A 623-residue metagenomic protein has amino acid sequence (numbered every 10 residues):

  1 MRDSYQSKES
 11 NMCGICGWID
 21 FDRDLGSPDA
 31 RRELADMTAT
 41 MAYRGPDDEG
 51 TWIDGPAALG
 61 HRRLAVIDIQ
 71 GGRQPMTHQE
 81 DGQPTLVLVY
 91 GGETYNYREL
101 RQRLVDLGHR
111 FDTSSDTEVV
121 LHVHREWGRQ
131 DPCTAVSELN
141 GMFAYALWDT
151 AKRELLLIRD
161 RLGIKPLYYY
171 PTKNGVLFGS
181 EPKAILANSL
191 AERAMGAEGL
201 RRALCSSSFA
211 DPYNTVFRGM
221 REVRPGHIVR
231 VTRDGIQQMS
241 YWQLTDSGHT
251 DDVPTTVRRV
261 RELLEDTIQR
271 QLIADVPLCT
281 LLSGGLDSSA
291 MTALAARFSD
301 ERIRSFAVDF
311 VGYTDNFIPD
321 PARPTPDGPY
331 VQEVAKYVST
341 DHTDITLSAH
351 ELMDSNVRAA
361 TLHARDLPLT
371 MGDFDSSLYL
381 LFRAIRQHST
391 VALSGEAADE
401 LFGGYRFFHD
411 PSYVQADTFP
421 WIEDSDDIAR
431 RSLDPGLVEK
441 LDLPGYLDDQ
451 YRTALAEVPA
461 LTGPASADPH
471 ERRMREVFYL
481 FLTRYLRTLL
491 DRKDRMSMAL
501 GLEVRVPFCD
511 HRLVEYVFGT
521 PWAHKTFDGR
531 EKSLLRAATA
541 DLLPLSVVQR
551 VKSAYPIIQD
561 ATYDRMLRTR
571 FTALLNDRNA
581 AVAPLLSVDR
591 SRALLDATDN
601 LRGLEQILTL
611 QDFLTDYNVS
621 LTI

Functional and structural regions predicted by a protein language model:
R2-S10, C16-R32, D81-G82, R103-D106 (+10 more regions): ATP-dependent adenylate-handling active sites, centered on carboxylate activation for C-N bond formation
M12-W18, G45, R73-R103, D131-A187 (+2 more regions): Conserved catalytic micro-motifs used in adenylation/nucleotidyl-transfer and phosphoryl/amide- and methyl-transfer
D48, F111-D116, A135, L543-A554: Short, surface-exposed acidic
A58-Q70, Y145, R161, V223 (+4 more regions): Short Ser/Thr-interspersed hydrophobic loop/turn segments at strand-loop and sheet-helix junctions that line or gate
L107-S115, L157, A194-M195, T255 (+4 more regions): Structural motif
H122-R125, R201-F209, E476, L480-T488 (+1 more regions): Short, hydrophobic/amphipathic alpha-helical patches that form generic packing surfaces within helical domains
S189, M195-H227: N-terminal auxiliary segments of SAM/dcSAM-dependent transferases
L543-A597, L601: PAPS-dependent sulfotransferase catalytic core
